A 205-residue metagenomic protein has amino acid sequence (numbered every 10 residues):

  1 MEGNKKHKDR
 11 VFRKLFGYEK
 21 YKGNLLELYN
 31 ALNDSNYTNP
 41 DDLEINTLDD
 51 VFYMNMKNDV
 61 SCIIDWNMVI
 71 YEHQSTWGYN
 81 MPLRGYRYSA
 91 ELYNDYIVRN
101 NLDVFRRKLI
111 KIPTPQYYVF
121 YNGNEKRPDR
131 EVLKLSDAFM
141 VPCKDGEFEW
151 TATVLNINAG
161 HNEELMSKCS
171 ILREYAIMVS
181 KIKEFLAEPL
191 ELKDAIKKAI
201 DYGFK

Functional and structural regions predicted by a protein language model:
M1-K205: Elongated, amphipathic alpha-helical interaction scaffolds
